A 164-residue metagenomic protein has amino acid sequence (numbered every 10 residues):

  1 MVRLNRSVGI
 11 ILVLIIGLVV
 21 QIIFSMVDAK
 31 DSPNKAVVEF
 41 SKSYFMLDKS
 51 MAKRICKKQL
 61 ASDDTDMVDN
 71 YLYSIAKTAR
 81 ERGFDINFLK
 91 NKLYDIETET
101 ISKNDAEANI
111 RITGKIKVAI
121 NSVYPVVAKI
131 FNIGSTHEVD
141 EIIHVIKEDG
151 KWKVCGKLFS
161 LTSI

Functional and structural regions predicted by a protein language model:
M1-S7, S25-V27, S74-K92, F159-I164: Contiguous hydrophobic segments
V2-K49, R54, K58-S62: Short, low-complexity N-terminal intrinsically disordered segments enriched in polar/charged residues
L4, A61, Y73, K129-F131: Short, surface-exposed, charged/polar-biased interaction segments
I16-I23, K35, L72, A79 (+2 more regions): A near-ubiquitous, low-amplitude feature marking generic local secondary-structure context
K30, F84-N87, K129-I133: Intrinsically disordered, low-complexity segments enriched in polar/charged residues with Gly/Pro, especially when
K35, E39, D66-V68, L89 (+1 more regions): Alpha-helical structural elements
S50-N121: Short solvent-exposed beta->alpha transition segments
T100-I164: Exposed beta-sheet edge and beta->alpha loop/turn motif
